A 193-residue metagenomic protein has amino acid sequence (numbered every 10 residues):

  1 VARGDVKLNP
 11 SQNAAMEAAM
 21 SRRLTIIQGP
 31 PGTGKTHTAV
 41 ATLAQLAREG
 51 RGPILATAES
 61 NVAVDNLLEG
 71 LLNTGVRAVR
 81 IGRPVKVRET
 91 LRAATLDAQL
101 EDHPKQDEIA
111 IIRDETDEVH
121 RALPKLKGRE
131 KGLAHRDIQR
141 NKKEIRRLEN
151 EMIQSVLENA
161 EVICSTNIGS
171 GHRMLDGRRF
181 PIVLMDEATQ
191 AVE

Functional and structural regions predicted by a protein language model:
V1, A44, G50-T57, A63-V183: Conserved P-loop NTPase motor core of helicases/translocases
D5-R23, T38, S165: N-terminal pre-P-loop "Q-motif" helix
N9, T57-A58: Active-site-adjacent beta-strand anchor residues
T25-I26, L55: Short hydrophobic/aromatic beta-strand immediately N-terminal to the Walker A/P-loop
G32: Walker A (P-loop) phosphate-binding loop of P-loop NTPases
T36-A44: Motif I (Walker A/P-loop) of helicase-class P-loop NTPases
E187-A188: Walker B catalytic acidic pair
